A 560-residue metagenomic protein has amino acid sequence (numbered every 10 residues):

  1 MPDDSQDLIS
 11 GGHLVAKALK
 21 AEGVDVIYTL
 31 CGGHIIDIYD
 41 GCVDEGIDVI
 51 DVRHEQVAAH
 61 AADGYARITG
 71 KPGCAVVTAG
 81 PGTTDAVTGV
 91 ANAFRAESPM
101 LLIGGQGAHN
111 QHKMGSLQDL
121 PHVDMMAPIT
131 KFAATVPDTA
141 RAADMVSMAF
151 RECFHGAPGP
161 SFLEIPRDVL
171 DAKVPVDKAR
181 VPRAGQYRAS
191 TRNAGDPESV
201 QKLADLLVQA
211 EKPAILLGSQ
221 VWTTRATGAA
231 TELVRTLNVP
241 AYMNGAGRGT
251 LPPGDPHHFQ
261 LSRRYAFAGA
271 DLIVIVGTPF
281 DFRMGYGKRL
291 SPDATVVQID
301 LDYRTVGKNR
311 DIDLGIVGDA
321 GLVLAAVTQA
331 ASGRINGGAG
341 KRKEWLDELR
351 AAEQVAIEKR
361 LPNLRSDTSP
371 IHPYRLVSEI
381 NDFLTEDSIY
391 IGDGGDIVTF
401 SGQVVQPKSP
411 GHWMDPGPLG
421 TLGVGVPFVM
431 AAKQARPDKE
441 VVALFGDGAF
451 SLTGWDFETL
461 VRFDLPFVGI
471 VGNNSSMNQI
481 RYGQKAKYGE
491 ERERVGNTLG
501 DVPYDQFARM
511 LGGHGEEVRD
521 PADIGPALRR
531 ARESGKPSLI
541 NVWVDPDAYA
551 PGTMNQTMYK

Functional and structural regions predicted by a protein language model:
P2-Q6, A140, D293-G394, R519-A522 (+2 more regions): Phosphate/pyrophosphate-binding active-site segments
H13-V24, G64-G70, F94, E152-A157 (+6 more regions): Glycine-rich phosphate/diphosphate-binding loops that line cofactor/substrate pockets in enzymes
V15, L30-G33, I38-D40, R350-R436: Active-site diphosphate/adenylate-binding microenvironment
L19, D25-T29, D48-I50, I68-G107 (+4 more regions): A short, small-residue-rich loop immediately preceding and capping a beta-strand
L30-G32, I50-H60, A75-G82, P137-D138 (+5 more regions): Active-site nucleophile and cofactor-binding loops and adjacent substrate-binding regions of central metabolic enzymes
G104-M145, M243-E348: Glycine-rich, acidic loop regions that bind phosphate or pyrophosphate groups
H112-Q118, R264-F267, G307-N309, G315-V317 (+3 more regions): Thiamine diphosphate
M148, E152-Q209, E358-L361: Conformationally flexible catalytic loops at phosphate/diphosphate-handling active centers
